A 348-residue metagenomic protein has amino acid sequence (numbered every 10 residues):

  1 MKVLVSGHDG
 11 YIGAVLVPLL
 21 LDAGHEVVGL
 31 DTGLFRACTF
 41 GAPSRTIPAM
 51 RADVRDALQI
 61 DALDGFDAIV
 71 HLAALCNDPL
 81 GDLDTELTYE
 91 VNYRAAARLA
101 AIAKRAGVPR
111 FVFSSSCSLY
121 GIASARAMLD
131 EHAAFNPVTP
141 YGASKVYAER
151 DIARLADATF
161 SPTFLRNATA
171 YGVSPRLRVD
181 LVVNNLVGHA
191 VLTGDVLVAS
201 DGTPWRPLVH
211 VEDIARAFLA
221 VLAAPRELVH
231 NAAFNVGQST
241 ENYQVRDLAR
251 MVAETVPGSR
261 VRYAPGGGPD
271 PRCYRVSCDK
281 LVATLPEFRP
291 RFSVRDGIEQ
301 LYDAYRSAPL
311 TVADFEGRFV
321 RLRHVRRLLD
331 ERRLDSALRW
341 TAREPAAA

Functional and structural regions predicted by a protein language model:
M1-A68: N-terminal Rossmann/SDR dinucleotide-binding element
S6, L30, I69-L72, F111-C117 (+1 more regions): SDR active-site strand-loop-helix element
V54-V91: NAD(P)H-binding glycine-rich loop region in Rossmannoid oxidoreductase-like domains and their noncatalytic homologs
E86, E90-A97, P109, H132 (+3 more regions): Conserved internal alpha-helix in NAD(P)-dependent oxidoreductase domains
A97-P140: Conserved Rossmann-fold NAD(P)-dependent oxidoreductase catalytic core, especially the SDR/UDP-sugar
S144: Active-site helix of classical SDR
R150-R206, V211-L222, R250-T255: NAD(P)-dependent short-chain dehydrogenase/reductase
A199-A348: C-terminal substrate-binding subdomain of Rossmann-fold SDR/epimerase-dehydratase oxidoreductases
